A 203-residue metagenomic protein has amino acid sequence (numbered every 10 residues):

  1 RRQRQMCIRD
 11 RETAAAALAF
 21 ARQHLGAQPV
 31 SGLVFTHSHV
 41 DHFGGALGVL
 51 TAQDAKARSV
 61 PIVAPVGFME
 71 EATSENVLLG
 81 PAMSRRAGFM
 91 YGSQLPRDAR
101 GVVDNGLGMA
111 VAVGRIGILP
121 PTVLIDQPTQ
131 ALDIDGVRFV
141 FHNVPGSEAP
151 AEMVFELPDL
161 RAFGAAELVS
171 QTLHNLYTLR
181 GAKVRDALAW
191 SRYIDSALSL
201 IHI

Functional and structural regions predicted by a protein language model:
R1, I134, F155-D159: Active-site beta-strand termini and strand-to-loop segments that position acidic
R2-Q5, R138-V144, A162-E167: Active-site-proximal beta-strand elements of phosphoester/diester hydrolases
Q3-I8, I203: Short, small-residue-biased leader/transition segments that mark boundaries at the very start of proteins
D10-P61: Active-site metal-binding motif and surrounding structural segment of the metallo-beta-lactamase
G26, V63, M69-P145, A189-I194: Metallo-beta-lactamase
H37, I62, I125, F155 (+2 more regions): Divalent metal-coordination and catalytic microenvironments
S38-G44, M69-A72, E148-A149, S170-H174: Active-site environment of divalent metal-dependent phosphoester hydrolases
A131, E156, A162-F163, T172 (+2 more regions): Divalent-metal (often Zn2+) His-rich catalytic cores of metallo-beta-lactamase-fold enzymes
